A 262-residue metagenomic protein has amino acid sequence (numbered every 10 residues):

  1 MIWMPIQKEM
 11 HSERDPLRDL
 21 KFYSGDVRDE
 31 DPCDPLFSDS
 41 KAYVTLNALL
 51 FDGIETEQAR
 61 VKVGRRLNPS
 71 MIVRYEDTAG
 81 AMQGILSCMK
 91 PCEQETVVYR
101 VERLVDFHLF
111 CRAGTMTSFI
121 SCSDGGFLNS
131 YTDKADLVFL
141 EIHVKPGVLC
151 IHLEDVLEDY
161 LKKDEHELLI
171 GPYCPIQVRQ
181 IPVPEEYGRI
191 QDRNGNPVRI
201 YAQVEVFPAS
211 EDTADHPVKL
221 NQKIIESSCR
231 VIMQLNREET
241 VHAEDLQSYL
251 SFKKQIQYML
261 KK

Functional and structural regions predicted by a protein language model:
M1-K262: Mono-ADP-ribosyltransferase
